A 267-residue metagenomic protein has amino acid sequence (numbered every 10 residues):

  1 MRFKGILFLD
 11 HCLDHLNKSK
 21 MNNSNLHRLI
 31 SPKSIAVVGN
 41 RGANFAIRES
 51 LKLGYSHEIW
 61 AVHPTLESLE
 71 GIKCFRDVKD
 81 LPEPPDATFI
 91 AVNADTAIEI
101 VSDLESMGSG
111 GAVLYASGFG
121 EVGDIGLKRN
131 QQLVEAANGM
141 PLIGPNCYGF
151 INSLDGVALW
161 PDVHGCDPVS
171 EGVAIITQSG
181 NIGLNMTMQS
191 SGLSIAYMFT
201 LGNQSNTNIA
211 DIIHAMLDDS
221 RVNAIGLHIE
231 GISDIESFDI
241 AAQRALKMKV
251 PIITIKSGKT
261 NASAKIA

Functional and structural regions predicted by a protein language model:
S19-A267: Catalytic-core regions of core metabolic enzymes, especially those transforming organic acids/acyl-group intermediates
